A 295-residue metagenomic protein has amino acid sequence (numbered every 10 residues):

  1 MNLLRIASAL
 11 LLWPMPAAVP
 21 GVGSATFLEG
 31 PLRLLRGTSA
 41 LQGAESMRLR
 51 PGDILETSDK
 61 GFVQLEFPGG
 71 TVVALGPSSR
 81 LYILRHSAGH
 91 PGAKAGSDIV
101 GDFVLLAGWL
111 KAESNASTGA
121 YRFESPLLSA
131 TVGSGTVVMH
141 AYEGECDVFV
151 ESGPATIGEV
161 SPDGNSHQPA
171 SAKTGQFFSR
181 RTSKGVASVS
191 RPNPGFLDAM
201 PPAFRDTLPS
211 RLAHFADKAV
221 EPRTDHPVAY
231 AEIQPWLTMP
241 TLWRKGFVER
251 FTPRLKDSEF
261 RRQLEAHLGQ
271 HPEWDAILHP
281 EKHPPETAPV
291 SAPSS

Functional and structural regions predicted by a protein language model:
N2-A9: Sec-dependent signal peptide recognition, specifically the positively charged N-region followed immediately by
L4, A17-P20, T136: Residue-level marker of intrinsically disordered, low-complexity segments enriched for small/polar residues
A9-A18: Hydrophobic h-region of N-terminal signal peptides that target proteins for export in Gram-negative bacteria
A18, L41-G43, A88-V100, H140-S295: C-terminal interaction modules
G23-A172, F178-R180: Structural recognition of beta-strand segments within beta-rich domains
